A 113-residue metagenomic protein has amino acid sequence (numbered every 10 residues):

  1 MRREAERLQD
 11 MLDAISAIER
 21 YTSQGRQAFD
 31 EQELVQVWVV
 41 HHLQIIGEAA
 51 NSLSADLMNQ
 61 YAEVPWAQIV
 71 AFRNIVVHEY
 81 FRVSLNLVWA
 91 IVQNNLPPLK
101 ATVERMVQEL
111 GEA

Functional and structural regions predicted by a protein language model:
M1-A113: Solvent-exposed interaction patches of small proteins and small membrane subunits
